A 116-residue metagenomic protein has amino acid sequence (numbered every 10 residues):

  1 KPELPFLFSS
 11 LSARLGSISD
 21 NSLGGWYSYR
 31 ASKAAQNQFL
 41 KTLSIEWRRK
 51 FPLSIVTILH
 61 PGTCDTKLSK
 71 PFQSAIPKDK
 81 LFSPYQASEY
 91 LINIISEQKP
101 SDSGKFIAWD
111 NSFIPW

Functional and structural regions predicted by a protein language model:
K1-K50: Catalytic loop of short-chain dehydrogenase/reductase
L11-A13, H60-P61, N111: Short, well-ordered beta-to-alpha junction loops that form the rim of enzyme active sites and present histidine/acidic
G16, C64-D65: Conserved sequence/active-site signature of Rossmann-fold short-chain dehydrogenase/reductase
N21-G24, R49-P52, F72, F82 (+1 more regions): A generic "cationic amphipathic patch" detector
A34-T42, T63, Q86, Y90: Short amphipathic alpha-helical segments
N37, W47-C64, D102-F106: Conserved Rossmann-fold SDR core element
L43, L53-S54, E97: A structural motif corresponding to the C-terminal end of an alpha-helix and its immediate exit/capping segment
I58, T66, K70-W116: C-terminal helical subdomain
